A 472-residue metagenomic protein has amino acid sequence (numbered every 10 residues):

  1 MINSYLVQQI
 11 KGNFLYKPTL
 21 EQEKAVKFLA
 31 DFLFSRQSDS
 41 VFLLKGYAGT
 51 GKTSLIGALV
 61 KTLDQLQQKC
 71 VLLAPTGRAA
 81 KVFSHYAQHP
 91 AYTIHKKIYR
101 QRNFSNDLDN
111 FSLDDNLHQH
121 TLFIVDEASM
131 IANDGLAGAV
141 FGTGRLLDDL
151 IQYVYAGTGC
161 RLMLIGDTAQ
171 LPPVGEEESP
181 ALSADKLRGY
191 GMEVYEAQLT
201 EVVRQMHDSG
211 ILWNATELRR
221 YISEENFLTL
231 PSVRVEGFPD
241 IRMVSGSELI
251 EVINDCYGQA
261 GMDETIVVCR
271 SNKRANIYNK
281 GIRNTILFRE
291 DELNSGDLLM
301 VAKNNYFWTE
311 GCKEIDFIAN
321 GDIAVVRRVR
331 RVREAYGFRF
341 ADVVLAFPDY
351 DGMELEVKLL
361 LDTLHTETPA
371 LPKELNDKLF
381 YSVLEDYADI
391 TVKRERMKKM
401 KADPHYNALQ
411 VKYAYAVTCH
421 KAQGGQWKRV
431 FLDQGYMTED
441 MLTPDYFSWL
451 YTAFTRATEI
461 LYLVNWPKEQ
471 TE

Functional and structural regions predicted by a protein language model:
I2-S40: Conserved pre-motif I regulatory segment
N3-L6, F28-A30, Q37, Y155-C160 (+2 more regions): Conserved helicase motor core of P-loop NTPases
P18, L72, V267: Conserved SAM-binding loop
Q22, T76, S271, G424: Short, conserved phosphate/pyrophosphate- and ester-handling motifs at nucleotide-, phospho-/glycolipid
V26-K27, D31, R36, S40-L228 (+1 more regions): ASCE P-loop NTPase helicase motor core
D39, G77, R331, K412 (+1 more regions): Catalytic phosphate/metal-binding cores of nucleic-acid and nucleotide-processing enzymes, i.e., regions that mediate
Q88, I282-I286, F447-Y451: Short, solvent-exposed amphipathic alpha-helical segments in soluble enzyme and RNA/protein-processing domains
A335-E472: C-terminal accessory regions
